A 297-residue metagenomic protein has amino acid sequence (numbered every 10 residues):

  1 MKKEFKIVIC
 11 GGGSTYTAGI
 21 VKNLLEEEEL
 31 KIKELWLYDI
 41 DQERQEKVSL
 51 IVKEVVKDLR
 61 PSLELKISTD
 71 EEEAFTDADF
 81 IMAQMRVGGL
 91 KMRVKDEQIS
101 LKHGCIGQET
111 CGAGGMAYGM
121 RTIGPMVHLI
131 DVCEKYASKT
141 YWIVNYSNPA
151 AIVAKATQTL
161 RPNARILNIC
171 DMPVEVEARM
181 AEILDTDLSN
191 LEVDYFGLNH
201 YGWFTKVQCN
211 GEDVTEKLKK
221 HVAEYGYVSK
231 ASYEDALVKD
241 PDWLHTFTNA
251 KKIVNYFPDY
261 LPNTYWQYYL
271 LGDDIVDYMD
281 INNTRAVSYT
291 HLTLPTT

Functional and structural regions predicted by a protein language model:
G13: Conserved glycine-rich cofactor-binding loop
K31-S49: NAD(P)-binding Rossmann-fold cofactor-contacting core
E64-D77: Short acidic low-complexity segments
M82: N-terminal Rossmann-like NAD(P) cofactor-binding module of classical short-chain dehydrogenase/reductase
K95-E97, H103-A137, Y141-T157: Rossmann-fold NAD(P)-binding glycine/threonine-rich loop
A164-E177: Acidic, His- and aromatic-enriched active-site or binding-groove loops in soluble protein domains that engage sugars
D185-L292: Long, compositionally biased stretches enriched for glycine and/or charged residues
T293-T297: A short, hydrophobic C-terminal helix/tail in secreted or cell-surface proteins
